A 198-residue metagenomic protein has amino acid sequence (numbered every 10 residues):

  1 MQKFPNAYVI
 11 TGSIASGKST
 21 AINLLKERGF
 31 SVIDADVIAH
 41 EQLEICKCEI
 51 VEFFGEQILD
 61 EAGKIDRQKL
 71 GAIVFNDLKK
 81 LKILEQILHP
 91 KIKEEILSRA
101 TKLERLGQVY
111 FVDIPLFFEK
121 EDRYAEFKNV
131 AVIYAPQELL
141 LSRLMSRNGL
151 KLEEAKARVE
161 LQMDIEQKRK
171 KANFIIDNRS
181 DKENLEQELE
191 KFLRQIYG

Functional and structural regions predicted by a protein language model:
M1-F30, D34-V37: Walker A (P-loop) phosphate-binding motif
A7, F30-V32, V109, R169 (+1 more regions): Hydrophobic "anchor" residues on beta-strands that sit immediately upstream of conserved functional sites
R28, F54, E126-F127, K171-A172: Short, structured coil segments at secondary-structure junctions
S31, V37, N129, N173-F174: Well-ordered beta-strand positions
V37-Q108: ATP-dependent small-molecule kinase phosphotransfer cores that center on conserved nucleotide phosphate-binding segments
K47, V51, Q137-M145, L152 (+1 more regions): An amphipathic alpha-helix signature
E95-I96, Y124-A125, L150-Q195: Small-molecule kinase domains that catalyze NTP-dependent phosphoryl transfer to phosphate-bearing small molecules
L97-R105, V109-R143, R147: ATP-dependent NMP and nucleoside kinases share a basic, alpha-helical "lid"
